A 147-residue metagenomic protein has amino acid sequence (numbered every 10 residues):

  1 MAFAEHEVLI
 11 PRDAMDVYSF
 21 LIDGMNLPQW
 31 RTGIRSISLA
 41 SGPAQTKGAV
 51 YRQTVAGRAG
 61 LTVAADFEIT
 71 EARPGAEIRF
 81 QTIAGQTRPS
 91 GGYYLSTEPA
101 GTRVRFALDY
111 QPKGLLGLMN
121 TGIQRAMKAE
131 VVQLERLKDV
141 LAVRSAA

Functional and structural regions predicted by a protein language model:
M1-A40, T46, A147: Hydrophobic ligand-binding cavity/cleft-lining segments
A2-E7, M15, V50, T62-A64 (+3 more regions): Intrinsic-disorder/low-complexity, polar/charged segments enriched in Ser/Thr/Lys/Arg/Asp/Glu/Gln
H6-V8, L39, A65-E71, T82 (+2 more regions): Hydrophobic/aromatic beta-strand elements that line small-molecule binding cavities or substrate pockets in beta-rich
I10, V55, L108-Y110: Hydrophobic beta-strand positions in extracellular immunoglobulin-like domains
M15-Y18, V131, E135: Amphipathic alpha-helical segments that line or abut small-molecule/effector binding pockets and mediate allosteric
S38-A84, V132-A147: Glycine-rich portal/gate segments that line the openings of hydrophobic small-molecule binding cavities
Q81-V132, D139: Beta-strand/loop substructures that line and gate deep hydrophobic ligand-binding cavities in soluble
